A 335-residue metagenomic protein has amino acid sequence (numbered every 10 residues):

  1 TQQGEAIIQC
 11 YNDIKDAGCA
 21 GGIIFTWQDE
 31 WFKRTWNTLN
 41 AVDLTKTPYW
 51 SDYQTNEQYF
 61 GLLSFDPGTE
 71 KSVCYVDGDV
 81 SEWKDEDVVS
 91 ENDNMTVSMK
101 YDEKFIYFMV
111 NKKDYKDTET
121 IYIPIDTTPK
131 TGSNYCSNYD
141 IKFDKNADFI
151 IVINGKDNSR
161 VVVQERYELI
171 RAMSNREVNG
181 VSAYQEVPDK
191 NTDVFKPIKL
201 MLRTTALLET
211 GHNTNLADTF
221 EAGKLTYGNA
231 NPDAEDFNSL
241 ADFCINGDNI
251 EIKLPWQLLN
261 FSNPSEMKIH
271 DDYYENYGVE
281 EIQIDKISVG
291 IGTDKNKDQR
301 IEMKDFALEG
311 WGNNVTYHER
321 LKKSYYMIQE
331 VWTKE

Functional and structural regions predicted by a protein language model:
T1-I8: Extracellular glycoside hydrolase catalytic/binding regions
D13-G18, I24-D87, L321, I328-V331 (+1 more regions): Aromatic-rich peripheral "rim/lid" segments of glycoside hydrolase catalytic domains that contact and position glycan
Q28-E30, K113-Y115, Q257-L259: Short, solvent-exposed loop/turn segments at secondary-structure junctions
R34-N37, I121, N263-S265: Short, solvent-exposed loop/turn and secondary-structure capping segments
G78, K104-K113, D248-W256: Short, well-ordered beta-strand segments enriched in hydrophobic/aromatic residues
V88-L207, H270-D294: Surface-exposed, glycine/proline- and aromatic-rich loop segments on solvent-exposed faces across compartments
I198-N215, G223-L240, C244-M303: Ser/Thr/Pro-rich, low-complexity mucin-like regions that serve as glycosylated stalks/linkers or repetitive adhesive
R300-E335: Activation corresponds to long, low-complexity, non-globular regions
